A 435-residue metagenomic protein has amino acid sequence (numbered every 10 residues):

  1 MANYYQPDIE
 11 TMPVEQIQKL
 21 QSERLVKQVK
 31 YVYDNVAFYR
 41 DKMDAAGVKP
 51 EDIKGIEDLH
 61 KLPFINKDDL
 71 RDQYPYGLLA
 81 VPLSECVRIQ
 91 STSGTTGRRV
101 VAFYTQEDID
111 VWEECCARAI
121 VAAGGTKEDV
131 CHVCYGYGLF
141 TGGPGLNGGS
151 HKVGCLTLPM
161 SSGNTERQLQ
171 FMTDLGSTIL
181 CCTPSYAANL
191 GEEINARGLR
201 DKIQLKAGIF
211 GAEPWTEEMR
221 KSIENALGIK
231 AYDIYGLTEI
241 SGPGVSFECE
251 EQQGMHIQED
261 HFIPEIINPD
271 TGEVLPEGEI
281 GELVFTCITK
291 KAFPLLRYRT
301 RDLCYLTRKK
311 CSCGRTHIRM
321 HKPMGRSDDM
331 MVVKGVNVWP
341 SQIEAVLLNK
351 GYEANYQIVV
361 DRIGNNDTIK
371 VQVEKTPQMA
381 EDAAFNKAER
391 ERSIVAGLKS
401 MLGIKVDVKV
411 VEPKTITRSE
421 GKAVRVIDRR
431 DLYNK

Functional and structural regions predicted by a protein language model:
M1-S91, T96-E114, R118-A122, I203 (+5 more regions): Nucleotide 5′-phosphate-binding alpha/beta core
V32, T92-T95, C131, L180 (+4 more regions): Conserved S/T- and glycine-rich ATP-binding loop of Class I adenylate-forming
Q106-A119, V130-N189: AMP-binding/adenylate-forming
G125-D129: Short helix-loop-beta connector
V130, R197-W215: Conserved helix-loop-beta element of the AMP-binding
L180, T289-I404, G421: AMP-binding/adenylate-forming catalytic core of the ANL superfamily
Y186-Q204, K221-A226: Adenylate-forming
W215-K310: Conserved AMP-binding/adenylate-forming
